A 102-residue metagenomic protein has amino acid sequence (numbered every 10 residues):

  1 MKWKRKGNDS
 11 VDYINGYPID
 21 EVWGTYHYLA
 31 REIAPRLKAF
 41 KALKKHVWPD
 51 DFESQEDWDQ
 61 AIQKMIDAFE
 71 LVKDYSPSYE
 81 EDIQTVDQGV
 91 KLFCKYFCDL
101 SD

Functional and structural regions predicted by a protein language model:
M1-D102: Long, non-globular targeting/processing and low-complexity regions
